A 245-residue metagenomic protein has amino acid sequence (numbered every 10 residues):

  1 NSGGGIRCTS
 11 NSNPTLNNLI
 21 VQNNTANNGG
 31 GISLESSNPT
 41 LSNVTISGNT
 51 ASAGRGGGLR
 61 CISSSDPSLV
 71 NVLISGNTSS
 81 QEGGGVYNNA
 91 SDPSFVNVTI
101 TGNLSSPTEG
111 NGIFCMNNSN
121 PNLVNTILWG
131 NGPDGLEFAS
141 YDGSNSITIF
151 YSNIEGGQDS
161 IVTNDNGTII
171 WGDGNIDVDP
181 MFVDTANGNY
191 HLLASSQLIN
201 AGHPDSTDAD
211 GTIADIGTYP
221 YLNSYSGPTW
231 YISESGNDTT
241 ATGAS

Functional and structural regions predicted by a protein language model:
N1-C8: Low-complexity/repetitive intrinsically disordered segments
G3, G29, I149, D179 (+2 more regions): Extracellular structured ligand-interaction cores
C8, N13-Q22, S33-H191, D210 (+1 more regions): Predominantly extracellular beta-rich ligand-binding scaffolds that present long acidic/polar faces for carbohydrate
N131, S206, Y221, T239-T240: Conserved protein kinase catalytic core
N187-I232: Surface beta-loop-beta hairpin patches that serve as ligand-binding interfaces in beta-rich domains
T229-S245: Acidic Gly/Asp/Thr-rich repetitive segments characteristic of extracellular carbohydrate-active and adhesion proteins
